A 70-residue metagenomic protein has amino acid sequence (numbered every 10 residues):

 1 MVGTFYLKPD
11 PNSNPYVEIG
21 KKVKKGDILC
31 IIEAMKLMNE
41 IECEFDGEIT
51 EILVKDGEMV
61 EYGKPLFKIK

Functional and structural regions predicted by a protein language model:
M1-K70: Structured functional modules or segments
